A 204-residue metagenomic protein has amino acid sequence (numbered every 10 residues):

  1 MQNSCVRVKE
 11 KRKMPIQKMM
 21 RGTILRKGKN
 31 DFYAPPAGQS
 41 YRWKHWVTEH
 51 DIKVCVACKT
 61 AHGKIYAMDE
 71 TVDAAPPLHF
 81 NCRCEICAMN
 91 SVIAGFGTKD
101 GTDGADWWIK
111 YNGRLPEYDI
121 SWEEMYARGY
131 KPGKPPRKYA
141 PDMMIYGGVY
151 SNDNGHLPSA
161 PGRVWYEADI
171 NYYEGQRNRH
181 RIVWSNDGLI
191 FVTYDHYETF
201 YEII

Functional and structural regions predicted by a protein language model:
M1-N81, C87-G104, W122, A127 (+2 more regions): Domain-core detector
Y41-E49, V54-T60, R128-I204: Functional cores of ribonucleases/endoribonucleases
W108-R114, D187: Second-shell loop/turn segments in exported
E117: Conserved hydrophobic ligand-interaction patch in extracellular adhesion modules
